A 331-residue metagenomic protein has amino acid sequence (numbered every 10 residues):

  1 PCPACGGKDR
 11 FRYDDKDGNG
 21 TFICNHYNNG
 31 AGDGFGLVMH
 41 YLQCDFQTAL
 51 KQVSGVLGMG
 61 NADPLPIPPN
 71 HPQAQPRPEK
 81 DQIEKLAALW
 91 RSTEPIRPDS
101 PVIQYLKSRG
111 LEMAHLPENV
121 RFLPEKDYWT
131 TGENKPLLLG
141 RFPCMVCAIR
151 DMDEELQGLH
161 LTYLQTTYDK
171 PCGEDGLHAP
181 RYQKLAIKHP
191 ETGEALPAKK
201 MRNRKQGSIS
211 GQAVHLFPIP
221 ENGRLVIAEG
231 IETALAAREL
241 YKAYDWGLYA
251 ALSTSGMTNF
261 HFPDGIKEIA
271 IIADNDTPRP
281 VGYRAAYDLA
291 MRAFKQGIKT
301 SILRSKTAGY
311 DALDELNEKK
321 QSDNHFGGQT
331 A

Functional and structural regions predicted by a protein language model:
P1-K8, M59-N61, E125-N134, D169-K170 (+1 more regions): Short, solvent-exposed polar/charged micro-motifs at secondary-structure junctions
P1-R109, M113, T277, I298: Non-catalytic accessory segments of DNA primases and related replication-initiation nucleases
P3-C5, Y27, A148-R150, T162 (+1 more regions): Structured loops at beta-to-helix junctions and adjacent beta-edge loops in soluble globular domains
I23-N25, G32, Y168-C172, I219-V226 (+1 more regions): TOPRIM fold recognition
S108-L116, I149-L156: Secondary-structure boundary elements
R109-L123, A243-S255: Short, well-structured beta-strand/strand-turn elements
E112-G140: Short, basic/aromatic recognition patches
W129-D264: Phosphate-handling DNA/RNA-contact segment within nucleic-acid enzymes
